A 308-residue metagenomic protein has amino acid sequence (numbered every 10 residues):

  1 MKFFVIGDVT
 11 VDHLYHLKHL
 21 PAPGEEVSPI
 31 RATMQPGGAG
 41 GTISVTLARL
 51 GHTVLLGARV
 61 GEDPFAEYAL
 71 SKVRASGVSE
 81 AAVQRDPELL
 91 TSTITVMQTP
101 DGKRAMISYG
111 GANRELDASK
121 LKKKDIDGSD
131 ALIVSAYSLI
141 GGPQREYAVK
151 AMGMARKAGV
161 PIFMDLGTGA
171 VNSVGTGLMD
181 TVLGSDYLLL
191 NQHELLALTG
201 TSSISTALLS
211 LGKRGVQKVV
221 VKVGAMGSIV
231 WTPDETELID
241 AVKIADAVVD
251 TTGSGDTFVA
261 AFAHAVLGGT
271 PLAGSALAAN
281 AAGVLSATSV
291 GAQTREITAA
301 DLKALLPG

Functional and structural regions predicted by a protein language model:
M1-R59, P64-V78, A245-V248: Glycine-rich phosphate/adenosyl-contacting loop at the front of the ribokinase-like
M1-V9, L70-R85, Q98-E237, V242 (+1 more regions): Ribokinase/PfkB-type carbohydrate-kinase core domain
F3, M154, I204-G308: Conserved phosphate-binding/catalytic region of the ribokinase-like
V11, Y15, E62, T168 (+4 more regions): Short, glycine/acidic-enriched loop or turn micro-motifs at the edges of active sites
S44-T53, Q98-T99, A265-G269: Alpha-helix C-terminal capping segments
L47, N191, G255: Short, conserved phosphate/pyrophosphate- and ester-handling motifs at nucleotide-, phospho-/glycolipid
P87-L89: Short, glycine-/polar-rich solvent-exposed loops and beta-turns at beta-strand/coil boundaries
